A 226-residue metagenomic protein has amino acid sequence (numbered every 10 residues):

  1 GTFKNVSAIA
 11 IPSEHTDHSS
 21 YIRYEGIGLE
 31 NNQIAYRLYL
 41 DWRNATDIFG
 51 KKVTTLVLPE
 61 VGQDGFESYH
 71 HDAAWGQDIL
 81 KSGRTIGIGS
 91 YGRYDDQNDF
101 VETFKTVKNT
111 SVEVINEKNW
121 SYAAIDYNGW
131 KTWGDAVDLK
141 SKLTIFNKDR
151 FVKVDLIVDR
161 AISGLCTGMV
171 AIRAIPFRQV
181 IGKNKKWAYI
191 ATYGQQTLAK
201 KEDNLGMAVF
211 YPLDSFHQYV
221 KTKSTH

Functional and structural regions predicted by a protein language model:
G1-T103: Solvent-exposed N-terminal domain segments of exported/luminal and surface proteins
S7-D17, S111, D126-G134, K153: Gly/Pro-rich turn-and-neighbor structural signature
S19-R23, G28-E30, I115-N119, D135 (+2 more regions): Solvent-exposed loop and beta-edge segments used for protein-protein assembly and interaction
I34-T46, L139-I145, M207-V209: Broad, structure-driven detector of short, well-ordered beta-strand segments within folded domains
H70-K148: Extended, loop-rich substrate-binding clefts of extracytoplasmic carbohydrate-active enzymes
L139, R150-G182: Acidic (Asp/Glu-rich), glycine- and aromatic
R178-Q196: Aromatic sugar-binding interfaces of carbohydrate-active proteins
M207-H226: Beta-strand-rich recognition/accessory modules
